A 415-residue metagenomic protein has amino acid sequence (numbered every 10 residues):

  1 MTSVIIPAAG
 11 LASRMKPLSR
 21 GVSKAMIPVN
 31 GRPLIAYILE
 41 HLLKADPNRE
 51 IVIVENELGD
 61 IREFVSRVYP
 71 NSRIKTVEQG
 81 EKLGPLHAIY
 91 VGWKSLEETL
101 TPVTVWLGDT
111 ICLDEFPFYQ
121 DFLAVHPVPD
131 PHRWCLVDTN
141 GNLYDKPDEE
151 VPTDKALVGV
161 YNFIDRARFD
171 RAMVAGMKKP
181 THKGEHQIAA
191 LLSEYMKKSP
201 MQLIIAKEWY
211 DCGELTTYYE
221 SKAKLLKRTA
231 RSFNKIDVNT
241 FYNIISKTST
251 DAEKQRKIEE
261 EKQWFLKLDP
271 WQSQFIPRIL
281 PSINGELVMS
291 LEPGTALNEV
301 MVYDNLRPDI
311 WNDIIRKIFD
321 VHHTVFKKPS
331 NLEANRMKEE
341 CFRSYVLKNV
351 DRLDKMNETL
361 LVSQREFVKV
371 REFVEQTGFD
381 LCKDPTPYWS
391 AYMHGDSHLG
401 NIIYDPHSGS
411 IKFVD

Functional and structural regions predicted by a protein language model:
T2-R62: N-terminal glycine-rich phosphate-binding loop and ensuing alpha1 helix
V4, K155-F241: Conserved alpha/beta core of the MobA/IspD/sugar-nucleotide pyrophosphorylase nucleotidyltransferase superfamily
I61-D138: Conserved beta-loop-beta/alpha segment of the NTase-like Rossmann-fold superfamily that binds/positions NTPs
I111-H182: Conserved core of the sugar-phosphate nucleotidyltransferase
F233-E261, N298-M301: ATP-binding glycine-rich loop module of kinase domains
L268, S273, N298-S344, Q376-P385: Conserved kinase catalytic-core helix
S330-H394, D405: An alpha-helical support segment within catalytic cores of ATP-dependent transferases
L399-D415: Catalytic activation segment of kinase domains across protein kinase-like and atypical kinase folds
